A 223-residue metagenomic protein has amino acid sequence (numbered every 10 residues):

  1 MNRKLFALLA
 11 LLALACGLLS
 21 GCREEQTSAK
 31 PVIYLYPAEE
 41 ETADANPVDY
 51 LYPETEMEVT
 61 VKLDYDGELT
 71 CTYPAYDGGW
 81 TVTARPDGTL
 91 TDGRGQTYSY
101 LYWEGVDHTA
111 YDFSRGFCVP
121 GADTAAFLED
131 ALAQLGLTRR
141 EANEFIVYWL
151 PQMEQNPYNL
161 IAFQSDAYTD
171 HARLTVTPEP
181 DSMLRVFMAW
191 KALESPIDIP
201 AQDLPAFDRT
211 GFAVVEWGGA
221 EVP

Functional and structural regions predicted by a protein language model:
M1-L5: Positively charged n-region of N-terminal signal peptides that target proteins for export
F6-L12: Sec-dependent N-terminal signal peptides
L18-G21: C-terminal motif of bacterial Sec signal peptides marking the signal peptidase cleavage site
E24-P223: Protease-labile, long low-complexity intrinsically disordered regions enriched in Pro/Ser/Thr
